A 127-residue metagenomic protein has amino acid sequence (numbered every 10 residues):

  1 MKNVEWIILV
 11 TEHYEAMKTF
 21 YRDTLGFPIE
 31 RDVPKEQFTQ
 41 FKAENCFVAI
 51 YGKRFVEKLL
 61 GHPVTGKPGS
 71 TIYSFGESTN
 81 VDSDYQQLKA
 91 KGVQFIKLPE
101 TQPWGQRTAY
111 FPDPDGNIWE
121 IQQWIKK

Functional and structural regions predicted by a protein language model:
M1-E5, P28-G76, Y85-P112, Q123-K127: Vicinal oxygen chelate
T11-Y14, P103: Conserved beta-strand-loop-alpha-helix junction that forms the acyl-donor binding cleft
H13, T79-N80: Acidic/polar helix N-cap motif
Y14-E15, K35: Alpha-helix N-cap/helix-start and coil->helix boundary motif
M17-T24, L88, D113-G116: Conserved active-site tyrosine of GNAT-family acetyltransferases
